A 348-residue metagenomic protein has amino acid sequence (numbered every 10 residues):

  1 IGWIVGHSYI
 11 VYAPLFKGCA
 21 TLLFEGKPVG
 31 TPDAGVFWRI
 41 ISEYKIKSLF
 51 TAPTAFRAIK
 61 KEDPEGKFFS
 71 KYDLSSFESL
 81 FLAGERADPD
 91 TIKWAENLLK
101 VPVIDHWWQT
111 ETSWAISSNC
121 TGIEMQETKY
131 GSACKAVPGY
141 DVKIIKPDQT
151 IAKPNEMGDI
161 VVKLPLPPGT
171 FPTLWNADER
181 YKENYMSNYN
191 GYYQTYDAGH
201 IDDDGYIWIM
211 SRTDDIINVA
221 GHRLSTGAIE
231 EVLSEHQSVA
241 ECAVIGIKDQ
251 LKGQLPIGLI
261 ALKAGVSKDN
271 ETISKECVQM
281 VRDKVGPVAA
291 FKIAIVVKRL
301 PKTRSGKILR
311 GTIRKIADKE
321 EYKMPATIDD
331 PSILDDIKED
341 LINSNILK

Functional and structural regions predicted by a protein language model:
I1-E25: Conserved AMP-binding loop of ANL adenylate-forming enzymes
I4, F16-C19, K47-T51, K60-T128 (+2 more regions): Gly/Ser/Thr-rich phosphate-binding loop
C19-I40, L224-I229: ATP-dependent adenylate-forming carboxylate-activation enzymes
S42, L49, V162, L166-P167 (+6 more regions): AMP-binding/adenylate-forming catalytic core of the ANL superfamily
S76, K100, G139, S238-E241 (+2 more regions): Glycine-centered tight turns that cap/initiate beta-strands
G84, W108, C134, D197 (+1 more regions): Active-site glycine-centered loops adjacent to acidic/histidine catalytic or metal-binding residues that shape
K135-G139, T150-Y185, L224, E321-Y322: Conserved ATP/PPi-binding loop(s) of AMP-dependent carboxylate-activating enzymes
N270, I316-K348: Acidic/polar alpha-helix N-cap and adjacent early helical turns within long charge-rich amphipathic helices/linkers
